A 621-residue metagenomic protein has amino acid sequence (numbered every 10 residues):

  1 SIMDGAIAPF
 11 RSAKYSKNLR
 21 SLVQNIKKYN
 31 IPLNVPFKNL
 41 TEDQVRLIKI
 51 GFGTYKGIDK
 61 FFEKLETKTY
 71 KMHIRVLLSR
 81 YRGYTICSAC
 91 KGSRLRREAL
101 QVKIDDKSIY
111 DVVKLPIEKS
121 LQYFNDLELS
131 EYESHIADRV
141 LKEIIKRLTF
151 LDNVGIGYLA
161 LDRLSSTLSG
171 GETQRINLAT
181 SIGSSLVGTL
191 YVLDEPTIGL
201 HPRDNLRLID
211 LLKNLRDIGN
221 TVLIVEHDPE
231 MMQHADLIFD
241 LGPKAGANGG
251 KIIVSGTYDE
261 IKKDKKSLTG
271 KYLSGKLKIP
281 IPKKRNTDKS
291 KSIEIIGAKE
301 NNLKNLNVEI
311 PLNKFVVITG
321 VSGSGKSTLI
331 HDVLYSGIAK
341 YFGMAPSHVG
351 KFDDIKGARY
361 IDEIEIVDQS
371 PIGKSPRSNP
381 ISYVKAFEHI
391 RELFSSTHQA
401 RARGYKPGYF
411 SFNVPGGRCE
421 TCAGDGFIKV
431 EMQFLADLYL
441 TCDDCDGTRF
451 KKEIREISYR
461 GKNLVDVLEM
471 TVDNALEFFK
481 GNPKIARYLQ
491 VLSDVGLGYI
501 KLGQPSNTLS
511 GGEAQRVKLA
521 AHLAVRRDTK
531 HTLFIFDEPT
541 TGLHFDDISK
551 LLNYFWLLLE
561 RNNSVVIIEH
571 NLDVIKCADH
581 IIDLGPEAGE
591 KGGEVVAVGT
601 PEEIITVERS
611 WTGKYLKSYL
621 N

Functional and structural regions predicted by a protein language model:
S1-N621: Conserved phosphate-binding elements of NTP-dependent enzyme cores
